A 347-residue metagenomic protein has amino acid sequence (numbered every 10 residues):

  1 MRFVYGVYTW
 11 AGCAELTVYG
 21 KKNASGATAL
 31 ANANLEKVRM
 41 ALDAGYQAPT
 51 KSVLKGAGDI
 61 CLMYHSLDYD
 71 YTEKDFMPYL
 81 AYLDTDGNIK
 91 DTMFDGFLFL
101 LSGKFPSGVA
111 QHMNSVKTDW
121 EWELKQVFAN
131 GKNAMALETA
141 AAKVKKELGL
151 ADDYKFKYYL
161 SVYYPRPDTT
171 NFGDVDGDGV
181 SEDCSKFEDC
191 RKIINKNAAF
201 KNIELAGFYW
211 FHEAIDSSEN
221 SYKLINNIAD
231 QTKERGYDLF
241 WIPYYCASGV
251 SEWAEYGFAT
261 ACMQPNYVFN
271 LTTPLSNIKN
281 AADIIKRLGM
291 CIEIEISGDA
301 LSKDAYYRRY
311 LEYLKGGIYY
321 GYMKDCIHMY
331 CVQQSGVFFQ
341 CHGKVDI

Functional and structural regions predicted by a protein language model:
R2-K37: Aromatic, loop-rich ligand-recognition surfaces of beta-strand-rich domains
A33-E188: N-terminal catalytic cores of secreted or lumenal carbohydrate-active enzymes
A57-L62, D91-L98, D153-S161, E204-Y209 (+4 more regions): Structural preference for beta-strand elements that scaffold enzyme active sites
L62-P78, I215-Y222, I242-V250, N266-S276 (+1 more regions): Acidic-and-aromatic substrate-binding clefts and catalytic sites of carbohydrate-active enzymes
H65-D68, S102-K104, S161-P167, F211-E213 (+5 more regions): Active-site beta-loop-alpha junctions enriched in small/polar residues
A141-D152, L224-D238, A282-K286: Surface-exposed amphipathic alpha-helices with a cationic face
Y154-N171, D176-K192, Y209-W210, I228-V250 (+2 more regions): Aromatic-lined carbohydrate-recognition surfaces of secreted/lumenal glycan-active proteins
A206, C246, T260-L275, K279-I347: Substrate-binding cleft of secreted/luminal carbohydrate-active enzymes
